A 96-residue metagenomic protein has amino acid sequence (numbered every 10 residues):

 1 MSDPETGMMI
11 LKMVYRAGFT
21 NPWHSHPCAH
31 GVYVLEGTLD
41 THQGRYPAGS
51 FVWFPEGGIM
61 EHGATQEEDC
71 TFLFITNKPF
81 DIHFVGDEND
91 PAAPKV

Functional and structural regions predicted by a protein language model:
M1-F19: A short glycine-rich, His/Asp/Glu-containing loop-to-beta-strand
M1-G7, D87-V96: A short, N-terminal "cap"/entry segment at the start of jelly-roll beta-barrel domains of the cupin/DSBH fold
M9-L11, C28-H30, E68: A generic structural signal for short beta-strands and their flanking turns/coil linkers
R16-F19, H26-T41: Glycine- and acidic-residue-biased ligand/ion/polar-headgroup-sensing regions
R45, E56-V85: Ligand-binding loop in jelly-roll beta-barrel domains
